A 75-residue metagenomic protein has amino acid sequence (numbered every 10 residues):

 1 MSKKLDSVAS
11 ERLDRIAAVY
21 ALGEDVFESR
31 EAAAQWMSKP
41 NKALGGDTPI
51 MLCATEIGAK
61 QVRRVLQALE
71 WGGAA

Functional and structural regions predicted by a protein language model:
M1-A75: Non-transmembrane "mature" sequence context
